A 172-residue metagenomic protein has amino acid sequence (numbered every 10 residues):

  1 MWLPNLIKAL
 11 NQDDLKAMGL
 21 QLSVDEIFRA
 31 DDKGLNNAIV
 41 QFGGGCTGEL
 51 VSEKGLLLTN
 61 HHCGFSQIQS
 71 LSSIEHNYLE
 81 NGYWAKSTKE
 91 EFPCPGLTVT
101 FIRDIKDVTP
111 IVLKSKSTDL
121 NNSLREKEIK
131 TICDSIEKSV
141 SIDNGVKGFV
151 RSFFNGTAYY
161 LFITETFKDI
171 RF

Functional and structural regions predicted by a protein language model:
M1-F172: Terminal presequence/propeptide segments associated with secretion/organelle targeting and zymogen/polyprotein
